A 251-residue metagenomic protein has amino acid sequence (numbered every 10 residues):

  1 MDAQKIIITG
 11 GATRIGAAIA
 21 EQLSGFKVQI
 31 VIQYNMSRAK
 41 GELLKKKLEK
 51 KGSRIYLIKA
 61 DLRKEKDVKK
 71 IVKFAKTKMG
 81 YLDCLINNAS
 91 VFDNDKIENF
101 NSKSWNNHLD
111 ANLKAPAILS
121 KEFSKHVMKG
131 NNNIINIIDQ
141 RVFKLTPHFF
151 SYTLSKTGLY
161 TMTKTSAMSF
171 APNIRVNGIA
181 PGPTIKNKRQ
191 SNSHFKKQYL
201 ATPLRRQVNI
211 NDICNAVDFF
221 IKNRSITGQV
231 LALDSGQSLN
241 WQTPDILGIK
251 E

Functional and structural regions predicted by a protein language model:
A12-R14: Conserved glycine-rich cofactor-binding loop
V28-L43: Conserved glycine-rich Rossmann-like NAD(P)H-binding loop of the short-chain dehydrogenase/reductase
Y81, Y160, F170-T184, I226-L233: Conserved Rossmann-fold SDR core element
K96-I97, S104-L109, Q198: Substrate-binding pocket helix/loop in short-chain dehydrogenase/reductase
N133-A171, P183-T184, Q237-L239: Catalytic loop of short-chain dehydrogenase/reductase
K144, T227-E251: Short C-terminal tail/terminal secondary-structure segment of NAD(P)H-dependent dehydrogenase/reductase domains
N209-L233, S238: C-terminal substrate-recognition "lid" of short-chain dehydrogenase/reductases
